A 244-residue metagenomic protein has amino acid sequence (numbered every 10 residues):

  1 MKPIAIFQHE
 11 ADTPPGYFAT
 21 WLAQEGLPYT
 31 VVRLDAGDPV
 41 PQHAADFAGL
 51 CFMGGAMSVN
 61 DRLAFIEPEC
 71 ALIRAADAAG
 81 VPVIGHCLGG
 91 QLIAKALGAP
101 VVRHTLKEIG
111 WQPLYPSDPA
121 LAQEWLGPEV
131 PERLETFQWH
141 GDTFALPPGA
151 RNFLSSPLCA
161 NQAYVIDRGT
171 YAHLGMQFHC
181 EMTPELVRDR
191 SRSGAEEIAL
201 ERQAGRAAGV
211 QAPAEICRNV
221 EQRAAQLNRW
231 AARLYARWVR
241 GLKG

Functional and structural regions predicted by a protein language model:
M1-V81, Y115, A204-G244: N-terminal beta1-alpha1 cap of cysteine-dependent amidohydrolase-like domains
A5, T30-V32, C51, I84 (+3 more regions): Hydrophobic/aromatic beta-strand patches that form the interior of the parallel beta-sheet core in alpha/beta enzyme
P15-Y17, P41, D61-L63, A94-A96 (+3 more regions): Short glycine-/acidic-enriched loop or helix-start segments at secondary-structure transitions that form or flank
A19-W21, A64-E67, G98-V101, A150-N152 (+2 more regions): Short, glycine/charged-enriched secondary-structure capping and boundary segments
A76-P100: Catalytic nucleophile loop
L97-E185: Pocket-forming structural segment of enzyme catalytic cores
F153, C159-G244: C-terminal and late-domain segments of enzyme folds
